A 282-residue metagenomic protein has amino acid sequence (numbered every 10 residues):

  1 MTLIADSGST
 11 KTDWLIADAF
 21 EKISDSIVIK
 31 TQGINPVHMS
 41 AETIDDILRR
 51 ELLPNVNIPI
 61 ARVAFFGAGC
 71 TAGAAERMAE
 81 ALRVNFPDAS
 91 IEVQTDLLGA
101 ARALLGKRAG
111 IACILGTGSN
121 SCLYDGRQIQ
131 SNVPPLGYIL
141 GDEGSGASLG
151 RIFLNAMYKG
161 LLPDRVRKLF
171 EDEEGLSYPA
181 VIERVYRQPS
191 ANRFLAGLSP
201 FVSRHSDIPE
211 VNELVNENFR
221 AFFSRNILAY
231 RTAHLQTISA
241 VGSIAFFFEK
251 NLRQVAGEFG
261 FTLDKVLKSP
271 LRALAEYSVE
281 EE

Functional and structural regions predicted by a protein language model:
M1-I60, A81, L104-L105, A109-I111 (+1 more regions): ATP-binding/phosphotransfer module of carbohydrate and carboxylate kinases, centering on a glycine-rich
N35, F66-C70, I139: Short histidine/acidic/glycine/proline-rich micro-motifs that form metal- and phosphate-coordinating active-site loops
R62, S90-E92, T237: Proline-centered loop/turn at the N-terminus of a beta-strand
A64-T71, L115-G118, Q236-A245: Glycine-rich beta-strand-to-loop/alpha-helix junction loops that act as flexible
F66, E92-Q94, S243, V266: Structural motif
A68, L98, V185-R187: Short, solvent-exposed loop/turn elements at beta->coil junctions and helix N-caps that rim active or binding pockets
T71-R165: Phosphate-binding/catalytic loop of phosphoryl-transfer enzymes
